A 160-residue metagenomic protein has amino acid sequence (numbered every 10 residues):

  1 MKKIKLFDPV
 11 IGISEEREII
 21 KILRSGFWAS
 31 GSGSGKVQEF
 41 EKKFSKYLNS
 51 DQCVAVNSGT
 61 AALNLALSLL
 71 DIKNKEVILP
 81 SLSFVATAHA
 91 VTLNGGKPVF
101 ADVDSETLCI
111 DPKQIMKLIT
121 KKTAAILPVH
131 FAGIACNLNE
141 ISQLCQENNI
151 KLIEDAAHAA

Functional and structural regions predicted by a protein language model:
M1-A29: N-terminal "arm"/small-domain region of PLP-dependent enzymes with the aminotransferase-like
K2, S14, E39, A61 (+2 more regions): Short, conserved clusters of charged catalytic residues that mark active-site and nucleotide-handling motifs
K5-D8, N57, L127-V129: Short beta-strand segments
I13, G31-S34, V56, S81 (+1 more regions): Non-catalytic, surface-exposed connector residues within folded enzymatic/regulatory domains
I13-R24, Q38-N49, K113-K121, N139-N149: Replace "anionic and nucleotidyl ligands
F27, T60-L63, I134, A160: Gly/Ser/Thr-rich helix-start
S30-E76, A90-N94, F100-D102: Phosphate-binding glycine-rich loop
S68-E147, K151-A159: PLP-dependent aminotransferase-like
